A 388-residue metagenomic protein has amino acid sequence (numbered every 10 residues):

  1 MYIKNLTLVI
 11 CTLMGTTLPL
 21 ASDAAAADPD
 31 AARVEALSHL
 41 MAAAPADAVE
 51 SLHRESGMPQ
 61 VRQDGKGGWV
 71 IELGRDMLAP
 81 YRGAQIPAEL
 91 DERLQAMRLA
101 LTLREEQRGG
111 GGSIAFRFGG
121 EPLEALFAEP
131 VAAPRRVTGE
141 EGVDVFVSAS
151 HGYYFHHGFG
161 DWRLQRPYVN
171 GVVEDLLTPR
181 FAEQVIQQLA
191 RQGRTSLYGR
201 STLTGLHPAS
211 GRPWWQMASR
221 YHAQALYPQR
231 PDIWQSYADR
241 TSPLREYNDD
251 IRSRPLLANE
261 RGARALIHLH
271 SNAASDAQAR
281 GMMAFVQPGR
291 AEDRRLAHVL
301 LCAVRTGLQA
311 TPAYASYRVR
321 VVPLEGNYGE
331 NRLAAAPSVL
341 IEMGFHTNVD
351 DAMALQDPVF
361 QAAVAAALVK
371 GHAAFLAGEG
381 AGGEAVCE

Functional and structural regions predicted by a protein language model:
A42-R75: Short edge beta-strands and adjacent turn/loop segments
D64-G65, W69-R163, Q187, R191 (+1 more regions): Non-catalytic propeptide/linker segments at domain boundaries
V70, D144-A149, T195-R200, Y221 (+6 more regions): Structural recognition of the beta-strand scaffold that forms the well-ordered cores of secreted hydrolase catalytic
M77-L78, H151-F155, S196, T202-L206 (+6 more regions): Solvent-exposed loop/turn segments at secondary-structure junctions within structured extracellular/periplasmic domains
A133-P255: Active-site histidine-acidic residue metal-binding/catalytic motifs, centered on HxH/HExxH-like signatures
D161-V172, N272-V299: A short, glycine/acidic-enriched catalytic loop
H268-Q278, F285-V286, S316-C387: Active-site-adjacent mobile loop/cap segments within catalytic or ligand-binding domains
D293-L324: Active-site-adjacent substrate-binding region of metalloamidase/peptidase-like peptide-processing proteins
